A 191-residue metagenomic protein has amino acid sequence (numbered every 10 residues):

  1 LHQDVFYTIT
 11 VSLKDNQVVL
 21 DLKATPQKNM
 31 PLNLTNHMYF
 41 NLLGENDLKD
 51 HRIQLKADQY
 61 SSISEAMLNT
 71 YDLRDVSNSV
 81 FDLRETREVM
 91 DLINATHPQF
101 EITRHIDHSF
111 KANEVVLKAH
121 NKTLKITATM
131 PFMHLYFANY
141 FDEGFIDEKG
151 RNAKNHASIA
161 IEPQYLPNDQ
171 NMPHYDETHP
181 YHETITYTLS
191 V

Functional and structural regions predicted by a protein language model:
L1-V191: An exposed, glycine/acidic-rich loop-and-rim segment of catalytic or binding clefts
